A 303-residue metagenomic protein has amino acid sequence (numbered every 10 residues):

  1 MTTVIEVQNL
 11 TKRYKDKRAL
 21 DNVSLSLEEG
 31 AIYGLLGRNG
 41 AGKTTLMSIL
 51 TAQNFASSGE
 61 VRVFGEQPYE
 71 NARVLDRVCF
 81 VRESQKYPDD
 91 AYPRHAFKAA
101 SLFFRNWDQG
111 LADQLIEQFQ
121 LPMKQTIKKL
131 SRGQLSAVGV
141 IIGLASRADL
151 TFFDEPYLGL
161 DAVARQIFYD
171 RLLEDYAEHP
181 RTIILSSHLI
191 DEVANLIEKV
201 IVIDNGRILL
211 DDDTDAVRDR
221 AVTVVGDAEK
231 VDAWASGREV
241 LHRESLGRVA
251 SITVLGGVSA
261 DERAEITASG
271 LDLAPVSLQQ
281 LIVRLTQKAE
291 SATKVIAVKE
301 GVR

Functional and structural regions predicted by a protein language model:
G37-G42: Walker A (P-loop) phosphate-binding loop of ABC-type ATPase nucleotide-binding domains
T51: Helix-to-loop junction immediately C-terminal to a conserved catalytic motif
S58-E70: Conserved ABC transporter NBD signature motif
R73, R82-V138: ABC-family P-loop ATPase nucleotide-binding domains
T151-E155, L160: Catalytic Walker B motif of ABC-type/P-loop ATPase nucleotide-binding domains
Y169-G257: ABC transporter nucleotide-binding domain
R248-R303: C-terminal coupling/interaction segments
